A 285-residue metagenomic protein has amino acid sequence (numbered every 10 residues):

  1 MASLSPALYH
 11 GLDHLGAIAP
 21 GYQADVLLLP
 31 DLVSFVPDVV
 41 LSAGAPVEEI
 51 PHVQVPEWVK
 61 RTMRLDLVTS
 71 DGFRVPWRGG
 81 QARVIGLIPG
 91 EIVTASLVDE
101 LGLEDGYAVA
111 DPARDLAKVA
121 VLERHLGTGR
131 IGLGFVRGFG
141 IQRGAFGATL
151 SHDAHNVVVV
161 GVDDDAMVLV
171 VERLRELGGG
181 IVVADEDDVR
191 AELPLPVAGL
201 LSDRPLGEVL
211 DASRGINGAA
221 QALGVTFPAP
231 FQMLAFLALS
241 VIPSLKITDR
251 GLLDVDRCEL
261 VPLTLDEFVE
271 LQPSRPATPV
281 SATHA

Functional and structural regions predicted by a protein language model:
A2-A285: Active-site microenvironment of metallo-dependent hydrolases
